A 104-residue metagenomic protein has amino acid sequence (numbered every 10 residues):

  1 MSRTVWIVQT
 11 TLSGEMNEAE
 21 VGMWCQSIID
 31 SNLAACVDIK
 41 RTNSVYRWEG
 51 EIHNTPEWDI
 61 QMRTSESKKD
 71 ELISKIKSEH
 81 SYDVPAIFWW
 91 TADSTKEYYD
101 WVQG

Functional and structural regions predicted by a protein language model:
M1-G104: Positively charged, small/polar-rich N-terminal and surface patches that mediate targeting and assembly and bind
